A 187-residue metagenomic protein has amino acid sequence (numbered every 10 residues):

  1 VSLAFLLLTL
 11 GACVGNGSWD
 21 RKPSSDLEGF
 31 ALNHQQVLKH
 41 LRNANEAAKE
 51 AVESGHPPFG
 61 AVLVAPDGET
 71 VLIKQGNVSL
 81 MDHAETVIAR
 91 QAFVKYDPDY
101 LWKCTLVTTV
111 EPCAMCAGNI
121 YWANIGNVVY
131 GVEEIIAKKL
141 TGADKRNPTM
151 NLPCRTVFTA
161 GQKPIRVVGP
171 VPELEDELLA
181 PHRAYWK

Functional and structural regions predicted by a protein language model:
V1-S2: Bacterial N-terminal signal peptides that target proteins for export
T9, C13-A51, N119-K187: Zinc-dependent deaminase
A44, A48-A51, A61, I88 (+1 more regions): Small-residue (primarily alanine) positions within well-ordered alpha-helices, especially packing/interaction faces
S54-P58: Short, flexible loop/turn motifs enriched in small residues
F59-P66: Short beta-strand scaffold segments in enzyme catalytic cores
P66-L72: Short, glycine-anchored, charge-dense loop/turn motifs used at functional sites
N77-L80: A short acidic/small-residue loop/turn micro-motif
D82-W122: Short HxH-centered metal-ligating active-site micro-motif
